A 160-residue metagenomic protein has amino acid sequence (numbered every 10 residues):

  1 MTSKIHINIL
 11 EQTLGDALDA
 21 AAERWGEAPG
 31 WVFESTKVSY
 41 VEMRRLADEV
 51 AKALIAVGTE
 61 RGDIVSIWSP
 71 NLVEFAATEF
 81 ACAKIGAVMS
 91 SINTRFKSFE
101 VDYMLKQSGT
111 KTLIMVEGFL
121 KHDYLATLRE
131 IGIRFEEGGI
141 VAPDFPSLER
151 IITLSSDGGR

Functional and structural regions predicted by a protein language model:
M1-I5: Short, contiguous pre-domain boundary segments
H6-G15, D19, E27-L72, A76-F80 (+1 more regions): Conserved AMP-binding/adenylate-forming core of the ANL superfamily
W25-A28, S155: Short secondary-structure junctions and interdomain/linker hinges
V57, I85-R160: Structural core segment of the AMP-binding/adenylate-forming
